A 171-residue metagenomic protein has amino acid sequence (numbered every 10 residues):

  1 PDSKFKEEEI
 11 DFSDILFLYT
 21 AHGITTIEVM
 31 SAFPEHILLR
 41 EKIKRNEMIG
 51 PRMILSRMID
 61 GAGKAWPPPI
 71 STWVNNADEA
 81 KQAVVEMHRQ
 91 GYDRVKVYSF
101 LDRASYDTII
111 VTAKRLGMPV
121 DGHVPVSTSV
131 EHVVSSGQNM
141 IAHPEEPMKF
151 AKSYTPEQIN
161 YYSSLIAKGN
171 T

Functional and structural regions predicted by a protein language model:
P1-T171: Divalent-metal coordination cores built from histidine and acidic residues
